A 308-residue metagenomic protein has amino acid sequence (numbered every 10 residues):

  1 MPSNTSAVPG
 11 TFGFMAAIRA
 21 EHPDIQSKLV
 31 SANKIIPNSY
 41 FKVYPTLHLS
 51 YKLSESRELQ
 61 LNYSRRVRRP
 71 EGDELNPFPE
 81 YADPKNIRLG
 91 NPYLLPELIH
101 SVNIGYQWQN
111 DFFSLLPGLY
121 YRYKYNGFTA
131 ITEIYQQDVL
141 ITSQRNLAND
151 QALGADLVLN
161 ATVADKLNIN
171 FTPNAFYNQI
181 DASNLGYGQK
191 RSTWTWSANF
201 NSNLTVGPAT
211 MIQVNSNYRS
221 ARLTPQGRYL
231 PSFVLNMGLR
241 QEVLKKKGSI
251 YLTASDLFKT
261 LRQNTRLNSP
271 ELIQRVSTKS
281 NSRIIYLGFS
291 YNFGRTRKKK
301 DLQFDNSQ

Functional and structural regions predicted by a protein language model:
M1-A32, Y40-T46, K166-Y177, N199-A221: Surface-exposed extracellular loop regions of Gram-negative outer-membrane beta-barrel proteins
M1-P2, L95, W108-N110, S114-T172 (+2 more regions): Outer membrane beta-barrel strand-and-loop segments of large Gram-negative receptors, especially TonB-dependent
S3-A7, A20, L47-Y51, I104-W108 (+7 more regions): Residues on the lipid-exposed face of transmembrane beta-strands in outer-membrane beta-barrel proteins
P9, A20-Q26, Y63-R69, F78-P79 (+7 more regions): Transmembrane beta-strands of outer-membrane beta-barrel pores
T11-F14, S56-L59, F112-L115, D165-I169 (+4 more regions): Repeated loop/turn-to-beta-strand initiation elements of outer-membrane beta-barrel proteins
D24-I25, E55-H100, Y121-I141, L257-E271: Surface-exposed extracellular loop regions of Gram-negative outer-membrane beta-barrel proteins, predominantly
K34-F41, A82, P92-L98, R145-Q151 (+3 more regions): Replace "Gram-negative outer membrane beta-barrel proteins" with "bacterial and organellar outer membrane beta-barrel
V243-Q308: C-terminal beta-signal and adjacent terminal beta-strands/loops of Gram-negative outer-membrane beta-barrel proteins
